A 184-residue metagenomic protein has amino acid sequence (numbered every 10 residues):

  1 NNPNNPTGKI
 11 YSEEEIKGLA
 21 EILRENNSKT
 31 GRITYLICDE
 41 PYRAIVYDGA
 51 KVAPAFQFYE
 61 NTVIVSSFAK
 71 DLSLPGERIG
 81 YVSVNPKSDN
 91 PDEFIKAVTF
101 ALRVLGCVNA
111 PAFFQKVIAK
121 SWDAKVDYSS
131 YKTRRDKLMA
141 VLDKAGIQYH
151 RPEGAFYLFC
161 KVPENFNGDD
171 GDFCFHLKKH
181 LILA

Functional and structural regions predicted by a protein language model:
N1-A184: PLP-dependent class I/II
